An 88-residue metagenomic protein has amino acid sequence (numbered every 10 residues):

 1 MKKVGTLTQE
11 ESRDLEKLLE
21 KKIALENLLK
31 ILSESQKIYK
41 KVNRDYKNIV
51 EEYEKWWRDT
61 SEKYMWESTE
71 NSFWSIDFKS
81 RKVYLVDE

Functional and structural regions predicted by a protein language model:
M1-V4, E88: Short, Lys/Arg-enriched, disordered terminal segments
G5-Y64: Contiguous, amphipathic alpha-helical segments that mediate oligomerization or scaffolding in large protein assemblies
K47-E88: Extended, charge-rich alpha-helical segments
